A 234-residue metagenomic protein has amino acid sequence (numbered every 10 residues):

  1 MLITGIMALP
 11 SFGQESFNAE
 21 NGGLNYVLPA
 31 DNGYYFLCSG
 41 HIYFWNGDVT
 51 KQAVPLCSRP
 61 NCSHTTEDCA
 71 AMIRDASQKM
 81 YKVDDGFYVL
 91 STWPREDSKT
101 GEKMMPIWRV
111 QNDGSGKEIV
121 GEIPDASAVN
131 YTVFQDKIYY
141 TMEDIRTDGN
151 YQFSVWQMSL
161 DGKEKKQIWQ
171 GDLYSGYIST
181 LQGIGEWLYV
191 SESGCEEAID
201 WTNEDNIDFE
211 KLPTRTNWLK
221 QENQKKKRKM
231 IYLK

Functional and structural regions predicted by a protein language model:
M1-F12: Sec-dependent N-terminal signal peptides of Gram-positive bacterial secreted proteins and lipoproteins
F12-E20, H41-D68, R95-I123, R146-D172 (+1 more regions): Surface-exposed loop/turn elements that mediate protein-protein interactions on large endomembrane-trafficking
N18-A30, T65-V83, D125-Q135, L173-E186: Repeated scaffold domains used in trafficking and secretory/extracellular systems, primarily beta-propellers
V27-L28, Y35-F36, M80-Y81, T100 (+6 more regions): Generic structural signal for beta-strand residues in well-ordered domains
A30, C38-S39, V49, V83-D84 (+5 more regions): Short loop/turn segments that connect beta-strands within the blades of beta-propeller domains, predominantly WD40
Y35-L37, Y88-S91, Y139-M142, Y189-E192: Residue position within the beta-strands of beta-propeller blades
S77-T92, E143-I145, N150-W156: A short, charged
N130, F134-D144, F153-M158: Compact, aliphatic and Gly/Pro-tolerant "microcore" segments centered on a short helix or tight beta-hairpin and their
